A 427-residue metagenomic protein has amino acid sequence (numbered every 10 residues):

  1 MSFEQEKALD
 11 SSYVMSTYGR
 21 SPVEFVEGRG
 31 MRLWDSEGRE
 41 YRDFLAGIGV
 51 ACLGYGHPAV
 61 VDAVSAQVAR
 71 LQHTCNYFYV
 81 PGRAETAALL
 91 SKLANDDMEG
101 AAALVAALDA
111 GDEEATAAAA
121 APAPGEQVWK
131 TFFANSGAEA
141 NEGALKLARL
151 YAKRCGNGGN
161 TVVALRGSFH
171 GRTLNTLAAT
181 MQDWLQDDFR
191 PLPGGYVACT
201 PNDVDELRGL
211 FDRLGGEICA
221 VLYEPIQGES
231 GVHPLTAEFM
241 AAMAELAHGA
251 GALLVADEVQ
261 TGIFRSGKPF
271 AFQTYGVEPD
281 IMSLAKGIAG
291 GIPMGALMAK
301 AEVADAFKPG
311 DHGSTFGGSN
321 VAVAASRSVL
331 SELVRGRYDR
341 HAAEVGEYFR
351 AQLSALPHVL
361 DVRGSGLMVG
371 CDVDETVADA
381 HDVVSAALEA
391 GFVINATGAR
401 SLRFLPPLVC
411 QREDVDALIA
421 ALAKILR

Functional and structural regions predicted by a protein language model:
M1-R427: Conserved N-terminal phosphate-binding loop of PLP-dependent enzymes in the Aspartate aminotransferase
